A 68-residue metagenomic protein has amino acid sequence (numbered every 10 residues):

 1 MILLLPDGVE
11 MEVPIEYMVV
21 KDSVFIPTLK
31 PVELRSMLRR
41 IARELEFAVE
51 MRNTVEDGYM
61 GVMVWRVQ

Functional and structural regions predicted by a protein language model:
M1-L29: An N-terminal amphipathic alpha-helical segment
E16, E33, Y59: Short, well-structured alpha-helical interface segments that form or flank functional binding sites
V20-R52: Short, hydrophobic/π-rich interface segment
A48-Q68: C-terminal edge-of-domain segments
